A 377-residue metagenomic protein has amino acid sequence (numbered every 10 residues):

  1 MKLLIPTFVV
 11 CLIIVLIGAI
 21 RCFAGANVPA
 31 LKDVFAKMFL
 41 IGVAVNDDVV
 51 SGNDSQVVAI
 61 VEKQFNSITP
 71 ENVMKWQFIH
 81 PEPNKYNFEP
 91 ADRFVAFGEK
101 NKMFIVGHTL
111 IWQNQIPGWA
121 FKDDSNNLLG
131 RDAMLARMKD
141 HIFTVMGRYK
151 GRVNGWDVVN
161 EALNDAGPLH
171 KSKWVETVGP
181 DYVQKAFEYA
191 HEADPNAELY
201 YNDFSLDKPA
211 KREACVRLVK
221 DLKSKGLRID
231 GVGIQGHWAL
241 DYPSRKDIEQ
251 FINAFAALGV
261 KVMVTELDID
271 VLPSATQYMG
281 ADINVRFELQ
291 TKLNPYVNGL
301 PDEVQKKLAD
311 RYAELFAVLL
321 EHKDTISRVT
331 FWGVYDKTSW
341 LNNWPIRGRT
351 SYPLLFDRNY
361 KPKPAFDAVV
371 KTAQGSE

Functional and structural regions predicted by a protein language model:
G25-V57, Q64, E71: Boundary/entry segment of secreted carbohydrate-active catalytic domains
D33-A36, Q56-N66, D92-F104, M146-K150 (+3 more regions): Acidic (Asp/Glu)-rich catalytic clusters
I41-V45, N66-P70, I105-H108, N154 (+5 more regions): Hydrophobic faces of well-ordered beta-strands that scaffold small-molecule active sites in alpha/beta enzyme cores
G42-N46, F187-K211, T265-E266, T330-G333: Aromatic-lined carbohydrate-recognition surfaces of secreted/lumenal glycan-active proteins
A44-S55, W76-E89, L163-P168, S205-A214 (+3 more regions): Acidic-and-aromatic substrate-binding clefts and catalytic sites of carbohydrate-active enzymes
V49-E62, M138-V145, K211-L222, Y312-L315: Short, acidic/polar
S67-P81, P90-D207: Substrate-binding cleft and catalytic face of glycoside hydrolase catalytic domains, especially the flexible beta-alpha
R148, D157-P180, Y189, P243 (+3 more regions): Aromatic-rich peripheral "rim/lid" segments of glycoside hydrolase catalytic domains that contact and position glycan
